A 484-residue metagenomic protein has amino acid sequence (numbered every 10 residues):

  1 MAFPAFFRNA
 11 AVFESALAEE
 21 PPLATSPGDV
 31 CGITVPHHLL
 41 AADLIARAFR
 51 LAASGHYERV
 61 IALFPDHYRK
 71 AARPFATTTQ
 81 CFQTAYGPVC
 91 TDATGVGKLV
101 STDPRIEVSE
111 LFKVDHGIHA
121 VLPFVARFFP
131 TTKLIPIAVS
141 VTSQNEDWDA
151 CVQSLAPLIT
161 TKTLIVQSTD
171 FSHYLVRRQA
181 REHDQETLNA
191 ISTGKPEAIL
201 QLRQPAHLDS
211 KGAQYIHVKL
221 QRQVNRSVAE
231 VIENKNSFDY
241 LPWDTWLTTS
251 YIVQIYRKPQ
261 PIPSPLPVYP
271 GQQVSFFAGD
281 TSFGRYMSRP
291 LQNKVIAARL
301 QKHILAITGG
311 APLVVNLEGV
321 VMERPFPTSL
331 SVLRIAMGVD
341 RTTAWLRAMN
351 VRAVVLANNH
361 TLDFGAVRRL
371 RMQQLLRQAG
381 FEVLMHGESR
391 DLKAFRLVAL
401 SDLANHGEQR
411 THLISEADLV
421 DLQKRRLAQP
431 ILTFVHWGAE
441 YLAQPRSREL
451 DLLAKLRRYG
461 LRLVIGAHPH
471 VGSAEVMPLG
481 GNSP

Functional and structural regions predicted by a protein language model:
A2-P242: Active-site histidine-anchored catalytic micro-motif
D29, Y57, T248, Q272 (+1 more regions): A structure-centric signal for secondary-structure junctions around beta-strands
V35, I255-Y256, L400: Hydrophobic side chains in beta-strands
L40, S172, P259-P261, G438: Short, glycine-/Ser/Thr-/acidic-enriched flexible segments
F124, P136, Y251-V253, V314 (+2 more regions): Conserved hydrophobic/aromatic beta-strand scaffold that supports enzyme active sites
A150-Q153, D244-Y251, L397-D402: Short, surface-exposed amphipathic charged segments that create phosphate/polyanion-binding patches used for binding
N234-P263: Long, Lys/Arg- and hydrophobic-enriched amphipathic alpha-helices
P261-P484: Acidic, metal/ion-coordinating pockets
